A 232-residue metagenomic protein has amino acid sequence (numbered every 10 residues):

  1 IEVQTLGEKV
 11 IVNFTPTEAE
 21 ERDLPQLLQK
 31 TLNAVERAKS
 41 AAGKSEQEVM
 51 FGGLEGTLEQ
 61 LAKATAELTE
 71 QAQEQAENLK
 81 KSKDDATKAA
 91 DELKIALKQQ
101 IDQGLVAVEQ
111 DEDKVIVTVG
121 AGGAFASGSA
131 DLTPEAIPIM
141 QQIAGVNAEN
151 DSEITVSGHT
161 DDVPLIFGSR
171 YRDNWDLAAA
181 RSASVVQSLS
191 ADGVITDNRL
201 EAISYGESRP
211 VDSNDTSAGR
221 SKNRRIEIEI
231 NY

Functional and structural regions predicted by a protein language model:
I1, A42, L97-G104, N150: Short secondary-structure junctions
E2-T5, A107-Q110: Short beta-strand
E8-P16, V115-G120: Short, aliphatic-rich beta-strand segments
V12, K44-E46, N147, D151-E153 (+2 more regions): A general structural motif
A19-P25, T57-A96, D111, T118 (+2 more regions): Periplasmic OmpA-like peptidoglycan-binding domain that tethers envelope proteins to the cell wall
R22-S45, L97, T133-A148: Short, non-transmembrane amphipathic alpha-helical segments
V35-A62, D151-S157: A short amphipathic beta-strand at an alpha->beta junction
